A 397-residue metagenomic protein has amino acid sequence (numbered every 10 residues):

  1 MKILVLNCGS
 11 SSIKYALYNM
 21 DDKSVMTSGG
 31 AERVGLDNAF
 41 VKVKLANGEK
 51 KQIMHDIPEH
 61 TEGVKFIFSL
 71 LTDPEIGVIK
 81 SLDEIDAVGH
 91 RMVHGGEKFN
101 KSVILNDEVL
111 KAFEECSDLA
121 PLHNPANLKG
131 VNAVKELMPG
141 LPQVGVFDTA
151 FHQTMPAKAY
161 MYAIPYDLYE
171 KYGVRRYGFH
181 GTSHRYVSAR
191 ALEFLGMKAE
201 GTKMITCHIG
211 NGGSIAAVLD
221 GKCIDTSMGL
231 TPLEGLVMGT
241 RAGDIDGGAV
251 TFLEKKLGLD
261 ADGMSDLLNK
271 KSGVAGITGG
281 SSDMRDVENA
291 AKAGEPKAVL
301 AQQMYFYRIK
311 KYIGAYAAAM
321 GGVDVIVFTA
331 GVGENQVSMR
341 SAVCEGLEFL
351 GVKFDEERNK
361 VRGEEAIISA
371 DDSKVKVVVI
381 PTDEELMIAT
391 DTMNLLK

Functional and structural regions predicted by a protein language model:
M1-L4: Extreme N-terminal starter segment of soluble prokaryotic enzymes
S12-P58, G229: Short glycine-rich, Thr/Ser-proximal phosphate-binding strand/loop in the N-terminal lobe of ATP-dependent enzymes
L70-I85, A191-K198, I313-D324: Phosphate/pyrophosphate-binding loops at sites that engage ATP/ADP/AMP, CoA/4′-phosphopantetheine, polyphosphate
L71, E75-H123, V144, A150-A159: Short beta-strand-loop/turn "lid" adjacent to the catalytic site in phosphate-handling enzymes
F151-K255: Glycine-rich phosphate-binding loop of actin/hexokinase-like ATP-binding domains
L219, D225-D260, D266, A330-V361: Catalytic phosphate/nucleotide-handling subdomain of diverse soluble enzymes
D266, G273-I277, M284-A319: Adenine-nucleotide phosphate-binding core of ATP-dependent small-molecule kinases
V299, Q303-A319, V323-V327, G333-K397: Internal helix-turn-beta structural module
